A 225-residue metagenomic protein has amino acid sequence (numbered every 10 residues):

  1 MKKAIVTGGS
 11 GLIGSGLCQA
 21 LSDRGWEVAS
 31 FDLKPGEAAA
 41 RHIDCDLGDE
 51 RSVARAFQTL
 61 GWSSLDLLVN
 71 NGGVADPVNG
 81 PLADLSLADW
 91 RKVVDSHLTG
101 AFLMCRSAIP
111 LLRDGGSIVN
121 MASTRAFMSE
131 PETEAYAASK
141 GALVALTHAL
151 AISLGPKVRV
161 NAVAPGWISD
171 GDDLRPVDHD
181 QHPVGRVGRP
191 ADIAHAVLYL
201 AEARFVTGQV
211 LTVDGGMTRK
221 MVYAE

Functional and structural regions predicted by a protein language model:
V78-L82, S86-R91, D178: Substrate-binding pocket helix/loop in short-chain dehydrogenase/reductase
C105, S139, T147: Active-site helix of classical SDR
P110-L111, A151-P156: Alpha-helical segment proximal to the catalytic Tyr-Lys
L111, R189-V213, T218: C-terminal substrate-recognition "lid" of short-chain dehydrogenase/reductases
S123: Residue(s) in the substrate-gating loop at a strand-loop-helix junction that position the organic substrate next
S129-A137, A149, A224: Active-site loop-to-helix junction immediately N-terminal to the catalytic Tyr of the SDR YXXXK motif in Rossmann-fold
V144, L154-I168, V206-V213: Conserved Rossmann-fold SDR core element
